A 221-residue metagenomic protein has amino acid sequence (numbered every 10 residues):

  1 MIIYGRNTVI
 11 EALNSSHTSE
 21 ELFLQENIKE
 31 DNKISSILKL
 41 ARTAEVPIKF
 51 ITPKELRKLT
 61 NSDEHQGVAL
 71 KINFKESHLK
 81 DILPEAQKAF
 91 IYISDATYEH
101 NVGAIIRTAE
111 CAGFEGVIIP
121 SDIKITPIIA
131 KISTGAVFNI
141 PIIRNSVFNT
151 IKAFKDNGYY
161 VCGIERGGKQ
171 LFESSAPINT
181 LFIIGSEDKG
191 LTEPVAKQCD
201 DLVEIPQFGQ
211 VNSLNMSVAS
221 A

Functional and structural regions predicted by a protein language model:
M1-D81: N-terminal positively charged helical leader segments and presequences
G5, T97-I105, S213-A219: Amphipathic alpha-helical repeat scaffolds
N14, L83-K169: RNA substrate-binding interface of SAM-dependent RNA methyltransferases
S15, C111, I128-G135, E193-A221: Structured adenosyl-cofactor binding patch, chiefly the S-adenosyl-L-methionine
T52, S94, P120-S121, S146 (+2 more regions): Short beta->alpha connector loops at strand-helix junctions that form conserved, small/polar/Pro-enriched
C162-N215: Active-site/ligand-binding-proximal alpha/beta "capping" segment
